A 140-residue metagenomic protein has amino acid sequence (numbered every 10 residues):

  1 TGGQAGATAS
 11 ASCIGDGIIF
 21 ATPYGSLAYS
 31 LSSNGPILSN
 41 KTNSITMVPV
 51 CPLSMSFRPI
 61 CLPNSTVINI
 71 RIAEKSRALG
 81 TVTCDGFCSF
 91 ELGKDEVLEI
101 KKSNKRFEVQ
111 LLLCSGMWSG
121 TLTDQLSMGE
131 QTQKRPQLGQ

Functional and structural regions predicted by a protein language model:
T1-I19, L27-Q140: Catalytic phosphate-donor-binding core of small-molecule kinases
